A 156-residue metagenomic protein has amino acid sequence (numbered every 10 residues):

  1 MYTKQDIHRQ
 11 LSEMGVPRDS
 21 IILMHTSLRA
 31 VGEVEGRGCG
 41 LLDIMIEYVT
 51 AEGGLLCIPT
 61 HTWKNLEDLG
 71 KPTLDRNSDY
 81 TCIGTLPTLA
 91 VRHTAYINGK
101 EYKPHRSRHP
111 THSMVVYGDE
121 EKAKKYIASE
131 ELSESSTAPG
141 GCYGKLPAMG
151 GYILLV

Functional and structural regions predicted by a protein language model:
M1-D6: N- or domain-start disorder-to-order transition segments that initiate the globular core
I7-V16: A short, well-ordered alpha-helical element
S12, D43-E47, T88, G144: Surface-exposed alpha-helical segments enriched in charged/polar residues
G15-K71: N-terminal active-site beta-alpha-beta segment that forms phosphate/nucleotide-binding and substrate-recognition loops
L66-V156: Internal, conserved structured core segments that host functional sites
